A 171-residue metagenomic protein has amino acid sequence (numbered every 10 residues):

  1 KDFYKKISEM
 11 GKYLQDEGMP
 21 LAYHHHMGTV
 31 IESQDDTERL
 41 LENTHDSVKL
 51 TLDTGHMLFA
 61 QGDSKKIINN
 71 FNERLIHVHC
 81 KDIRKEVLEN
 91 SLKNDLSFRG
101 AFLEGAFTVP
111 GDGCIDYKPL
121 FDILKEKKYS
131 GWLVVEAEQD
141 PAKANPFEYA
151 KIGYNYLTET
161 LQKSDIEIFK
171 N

Functional and structural regions predicted by a protein language model:
K1-K49: Active-site acidic/histidine proton-transfer and metal-coordination neighborhood in alpha/beta enzyme cores
F3-M10, D36-L40, I67, P119-L120 (+1 more regions): A general structural detector for well-ordered alpha-helical segments in enzyme core domains, enriched
E9-K12, D16, E126, N155 (+2 more regions): A generic structural signal for well-ordered alpha-helical segments enriched in polar/charged residues
Q15-P20, T44-K49, R74-I76, K127-G131 (+1 more regions): Short, well-ordered coil/turn segments that N-cap beta-strands
L21, T37, D53, V78 (+3 more regions): Conserved, mostly hydrophobic/aromatic
H26-G28, D53-M57, K81-I83, F107 (+1 more regions): Active-site beta-loop-alpha junctions enriched in small/polar residues
Q34, E38, L58-S130, A144-E148: Gly/Pro-rich active-site loop or hairpin
A144-F169: C-terminal helical cap(s) of enzyme catalytic domains, especially alpha/beta-barrels
